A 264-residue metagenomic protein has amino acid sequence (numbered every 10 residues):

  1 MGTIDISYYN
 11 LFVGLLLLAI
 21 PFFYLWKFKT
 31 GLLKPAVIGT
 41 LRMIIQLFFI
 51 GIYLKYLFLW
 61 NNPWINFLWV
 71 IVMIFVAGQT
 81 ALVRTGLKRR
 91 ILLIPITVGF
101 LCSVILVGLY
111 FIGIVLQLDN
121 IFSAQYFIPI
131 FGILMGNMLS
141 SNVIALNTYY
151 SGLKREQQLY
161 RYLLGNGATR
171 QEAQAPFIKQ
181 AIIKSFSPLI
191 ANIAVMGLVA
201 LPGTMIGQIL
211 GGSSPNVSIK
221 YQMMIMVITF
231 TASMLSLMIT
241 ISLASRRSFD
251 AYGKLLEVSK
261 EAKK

Functional and structural regions predicted by a protein language model:
I4-L17, W60-F75: Structural signature of hydrophobic alpha-helical transmembrane segments
I6, N10-V13, I65, I91-A145: Loop-to-helix entry region at the N-terminal start of transmembrane alpha-helices in multi-pass membrane transporters
P21-K34, A77-K88: C-terminal ends of transmembrane helices
G31-Y53, F58-V70: Loop-to-helix transition at the N-terminal end of transmembrane alpha-helices
T148-A181: Short cytoplasmic-facing helical segments at TM-TM junctions of multi-pass membrane proteins
A173-V199: Transmembrane alpha-helices
A191-N216, K220, S236: Non-cytoplasmic
N216-S245: Hydrophobic alpha-helical transmembrane segments of polytopic membrane proteins
